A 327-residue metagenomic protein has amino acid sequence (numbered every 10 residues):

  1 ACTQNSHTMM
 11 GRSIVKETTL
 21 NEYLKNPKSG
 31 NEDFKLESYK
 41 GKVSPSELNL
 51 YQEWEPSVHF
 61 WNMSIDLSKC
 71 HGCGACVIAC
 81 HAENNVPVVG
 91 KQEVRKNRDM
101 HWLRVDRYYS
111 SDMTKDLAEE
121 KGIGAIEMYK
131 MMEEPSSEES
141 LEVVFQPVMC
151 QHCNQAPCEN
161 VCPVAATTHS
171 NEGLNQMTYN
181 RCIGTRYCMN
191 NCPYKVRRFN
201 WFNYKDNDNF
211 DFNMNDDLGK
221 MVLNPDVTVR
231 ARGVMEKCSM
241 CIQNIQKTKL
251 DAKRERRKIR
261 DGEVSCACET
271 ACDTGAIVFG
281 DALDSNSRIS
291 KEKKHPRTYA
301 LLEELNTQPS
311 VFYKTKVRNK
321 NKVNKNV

Functional and structural regions predicted by a protein language model:
A1-V327: Non-ligating segments of multi-cofactor redox enzymes
